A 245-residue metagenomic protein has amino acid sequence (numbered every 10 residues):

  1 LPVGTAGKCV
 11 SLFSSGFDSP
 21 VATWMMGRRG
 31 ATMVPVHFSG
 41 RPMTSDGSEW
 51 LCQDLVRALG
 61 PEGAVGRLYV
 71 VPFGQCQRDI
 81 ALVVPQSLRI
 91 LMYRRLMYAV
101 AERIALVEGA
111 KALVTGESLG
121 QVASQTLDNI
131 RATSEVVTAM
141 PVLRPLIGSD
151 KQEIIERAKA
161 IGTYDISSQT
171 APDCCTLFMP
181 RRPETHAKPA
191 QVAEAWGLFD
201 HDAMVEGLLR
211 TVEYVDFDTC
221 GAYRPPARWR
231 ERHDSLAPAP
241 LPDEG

Functional and structural regions predicted by a protein language model:
L1-C52, C175-R181: ATP-dependent adenylation/pyrophosphate-handling site
L1-V3, Q77-R78, V83-I161, L198 (+3 more regions): Active-site adenylate/phosphate-handling loop in enzymes that bind or generate adenylated species
P2-A6, G60-G63, S134-V136, S167-T170: Solvent-exposed alpha-helices and their adjacent loops that cap or buttress functional pockets in soluble metabolic
S11, P35-H37, V70, T115 (+1 more regions): Structural beta-sheet core signal
L55-V83, A171-C174: A conserved beta-strand->alpha-helix junction
G66, K111, Y164: Short acidic/polar active-site loop segments enriched in Thr and Asp
D165, Q169-G245: The feature marks non-catalytic terminal segments
